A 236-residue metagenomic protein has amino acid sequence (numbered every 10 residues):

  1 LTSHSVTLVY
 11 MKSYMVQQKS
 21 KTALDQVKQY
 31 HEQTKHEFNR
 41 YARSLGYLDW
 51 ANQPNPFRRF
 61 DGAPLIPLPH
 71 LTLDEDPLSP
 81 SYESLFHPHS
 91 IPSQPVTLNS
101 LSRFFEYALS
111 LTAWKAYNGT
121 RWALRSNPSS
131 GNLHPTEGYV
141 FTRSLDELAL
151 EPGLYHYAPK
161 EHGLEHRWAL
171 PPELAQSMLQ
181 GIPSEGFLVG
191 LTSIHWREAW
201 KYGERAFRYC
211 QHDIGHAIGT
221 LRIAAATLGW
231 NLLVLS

Functional and structural regions predicted by a protein language model:
H4-S236: N-terminal accessory segments that position/regulate proteins before the catalytic core
